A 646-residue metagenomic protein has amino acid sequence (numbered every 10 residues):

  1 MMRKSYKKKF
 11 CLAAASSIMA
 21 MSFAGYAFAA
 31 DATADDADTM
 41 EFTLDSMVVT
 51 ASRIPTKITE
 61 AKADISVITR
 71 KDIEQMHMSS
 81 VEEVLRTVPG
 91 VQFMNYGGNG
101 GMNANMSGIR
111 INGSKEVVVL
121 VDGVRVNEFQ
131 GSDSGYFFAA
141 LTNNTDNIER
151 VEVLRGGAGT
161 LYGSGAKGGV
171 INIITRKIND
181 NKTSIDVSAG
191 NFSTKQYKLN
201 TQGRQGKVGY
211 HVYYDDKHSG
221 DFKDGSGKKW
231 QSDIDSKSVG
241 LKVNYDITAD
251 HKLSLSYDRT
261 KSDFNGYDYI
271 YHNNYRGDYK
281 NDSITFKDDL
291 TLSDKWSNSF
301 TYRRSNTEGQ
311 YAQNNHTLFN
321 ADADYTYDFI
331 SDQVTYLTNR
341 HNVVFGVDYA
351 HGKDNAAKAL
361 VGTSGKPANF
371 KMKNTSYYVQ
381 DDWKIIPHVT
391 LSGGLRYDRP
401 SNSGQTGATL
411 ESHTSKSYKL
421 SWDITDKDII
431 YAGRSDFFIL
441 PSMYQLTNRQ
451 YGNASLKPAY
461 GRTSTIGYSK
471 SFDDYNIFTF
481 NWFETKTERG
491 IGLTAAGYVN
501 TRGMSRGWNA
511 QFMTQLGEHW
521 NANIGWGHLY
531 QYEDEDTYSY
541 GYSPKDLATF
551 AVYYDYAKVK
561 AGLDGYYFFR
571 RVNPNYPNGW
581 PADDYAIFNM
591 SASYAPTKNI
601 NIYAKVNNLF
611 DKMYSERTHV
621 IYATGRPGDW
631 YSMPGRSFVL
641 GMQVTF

Functional and structural regions predicted by a protein language model:
S5-S16, F28-A29, D45, Q202 (+4 more regions): Conserved C-terminal beta-signal and adjacent last beta-strands/turns of outer-membrane beta-barrel proteins
K57, E82, R86-R125: Extracytoplasmic beta-strand/coil segments of soluble accessory domains associated with Gram-negative outer-membrane
V81-V84, S107-R110, L120, F137-L141 (+4 more regions): N-terminal periplasmic accessory domains that precede and gate Gram-negative outer-membrane beta-barrel machines
G108, R125-R155: Short acidic/polar hinge/loop motifs at secondary-structure boundaries that mediate gating or recognition
N172, D180-N181, S188, N200-Y279: Periplasmic-side early beta-strands and strand-to-turn transitions of outer-membrane beta-barrels
V208, V212, K295, S299-Q313 (+7 more regions): Membrane-embedded beta-barrel scaffold of Gram-negative outer-membrane proteins
D263, E308, K353-K358, S401-T414 (+6 more regions): Surface-exposed extracellular loop regions of Gram-negative outer-membrane beta-barrel proteins, predominantly
K384-L391, F478-K486, V499-Y576, N601 (+1 more regions): Gram-negative outer-membrane beta-barrel transporters
